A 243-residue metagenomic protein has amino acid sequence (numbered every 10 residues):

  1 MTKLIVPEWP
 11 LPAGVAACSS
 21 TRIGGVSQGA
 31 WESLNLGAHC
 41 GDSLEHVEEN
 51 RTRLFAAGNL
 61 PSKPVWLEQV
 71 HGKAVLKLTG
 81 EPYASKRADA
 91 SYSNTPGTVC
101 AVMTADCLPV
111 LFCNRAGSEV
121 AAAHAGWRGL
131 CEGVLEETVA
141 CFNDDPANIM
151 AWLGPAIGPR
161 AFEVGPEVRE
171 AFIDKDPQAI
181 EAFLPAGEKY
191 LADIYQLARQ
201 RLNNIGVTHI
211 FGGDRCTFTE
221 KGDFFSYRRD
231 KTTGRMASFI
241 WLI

Functional and structural regions predicted by a protein language model:
M1-I243: Active-site microenvironment for binding and transforming phosphate-containing groups
